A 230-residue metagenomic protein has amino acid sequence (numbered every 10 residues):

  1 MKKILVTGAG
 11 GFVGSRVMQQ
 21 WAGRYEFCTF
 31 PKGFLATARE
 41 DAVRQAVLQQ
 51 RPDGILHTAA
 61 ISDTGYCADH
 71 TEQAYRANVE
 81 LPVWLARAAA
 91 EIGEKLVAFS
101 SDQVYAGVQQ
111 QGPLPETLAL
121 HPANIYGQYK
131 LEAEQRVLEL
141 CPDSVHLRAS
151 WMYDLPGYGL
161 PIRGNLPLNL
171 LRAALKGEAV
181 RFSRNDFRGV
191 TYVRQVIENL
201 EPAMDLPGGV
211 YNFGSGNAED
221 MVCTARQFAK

Functional and structural regions predicted by a protein language model:
K2-W21: N-terminal Rossmann NAD(P)H-binding glycine-rich loop of SDR-like oxidoreductase domains
T7, F30, I55-A59, L96-D102 (+2 more regions): SDR active-site strand-loop-helix element
R16, N199-L200, D205-K230: Mid/C-terminal beta-alpha module of Rossmann-like enzyme folds, strongest in SDR-family dehydrogenases/epimerases
C28-R39: Rossmann-fold cofactor-recognition segment
T37-A77, A90: NAD(P)H-binding glycine-rich loop region in Rossmannoid oxidoreductase-like domains and their noncatalytic homologs
G65-E72, G107-Q111, Y158: Conserved catalytic-core motifs of eukaryotic protein kinase domains, centered on the activation segment
R76, E80-W84, K95, V104-L147 (+2 more regions): Catalytic helix-loop patch of NAD(P)-dependent Rossmann-fold dehydrogenases
Q135-R188, R194-Q195: NAD(P)-dependent short-chain dehydrogenase/reductase
